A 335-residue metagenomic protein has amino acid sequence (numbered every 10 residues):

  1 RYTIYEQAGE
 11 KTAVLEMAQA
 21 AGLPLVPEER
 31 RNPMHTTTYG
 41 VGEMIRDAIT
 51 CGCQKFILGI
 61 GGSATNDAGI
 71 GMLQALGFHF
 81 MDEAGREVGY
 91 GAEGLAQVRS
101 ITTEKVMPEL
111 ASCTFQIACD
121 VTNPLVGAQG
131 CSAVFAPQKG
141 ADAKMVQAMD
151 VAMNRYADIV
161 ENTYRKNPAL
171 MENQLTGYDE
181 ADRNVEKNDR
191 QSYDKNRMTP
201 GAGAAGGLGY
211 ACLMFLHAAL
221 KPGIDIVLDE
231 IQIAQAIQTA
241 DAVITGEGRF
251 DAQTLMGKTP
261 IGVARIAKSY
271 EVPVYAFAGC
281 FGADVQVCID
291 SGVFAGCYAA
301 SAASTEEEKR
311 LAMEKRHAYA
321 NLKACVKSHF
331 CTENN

Functional and structural regions predicted by a protein language model:
R1-I60, A64-N335: N-terminal loops that bind phosphate or other acidic moieties and the adjacent beta-alpha structural core
